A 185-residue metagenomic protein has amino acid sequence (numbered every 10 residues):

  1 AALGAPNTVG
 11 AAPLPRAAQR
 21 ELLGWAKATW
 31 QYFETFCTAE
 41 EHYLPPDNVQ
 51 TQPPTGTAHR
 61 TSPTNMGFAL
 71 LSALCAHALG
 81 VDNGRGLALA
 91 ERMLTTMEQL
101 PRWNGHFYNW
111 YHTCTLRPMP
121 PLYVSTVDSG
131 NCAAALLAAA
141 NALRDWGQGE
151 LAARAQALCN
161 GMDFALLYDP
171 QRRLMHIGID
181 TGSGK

Functional and structural regions predicted by a protein language model:
A1-K185: Acidic, mature catalytic/reactive cores of soluble proteins
